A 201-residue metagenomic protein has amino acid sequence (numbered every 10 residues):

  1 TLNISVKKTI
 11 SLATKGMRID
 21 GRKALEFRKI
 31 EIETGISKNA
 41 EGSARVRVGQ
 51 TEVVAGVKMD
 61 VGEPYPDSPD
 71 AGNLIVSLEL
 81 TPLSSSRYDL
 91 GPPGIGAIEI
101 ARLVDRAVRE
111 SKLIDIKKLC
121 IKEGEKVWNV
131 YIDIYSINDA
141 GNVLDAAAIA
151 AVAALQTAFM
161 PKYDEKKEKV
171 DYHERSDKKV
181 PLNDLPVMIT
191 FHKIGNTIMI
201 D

Functional and structural regions predicted by a protein language model:
T1-D201: Polyanion-binding surfaces on beta-sheet-dominated domains and ring/shell assemblies
